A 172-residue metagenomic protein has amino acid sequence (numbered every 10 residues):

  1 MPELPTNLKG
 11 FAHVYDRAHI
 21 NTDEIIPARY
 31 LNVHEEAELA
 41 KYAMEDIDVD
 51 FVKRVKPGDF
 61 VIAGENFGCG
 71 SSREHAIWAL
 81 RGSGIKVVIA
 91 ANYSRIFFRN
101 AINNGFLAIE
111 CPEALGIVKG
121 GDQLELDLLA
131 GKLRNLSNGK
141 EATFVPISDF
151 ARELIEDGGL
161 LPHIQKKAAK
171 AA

Functional and structural regions predicted by a protein language model:
M1-A28, P162-A171: N-terminal, positively charged, Ser/Thr/Ala/Gly-biased leader segments that form transit/presequence-like amphipathic
E3, Y15, I20-N21, I26 (+8 more regions): Residue-level signal for pocket-adjacent positions within structured domains
A18-H19, R95, P112, G158: Alpha-helix N-cap/helix-start capping motif
I20, G68-E74, I155-Q165: Conserved phosphate/anionic-ligand binding catalytic regions in large, soluble enzymes, centered on
I26-P27, N32-A130: Feature captures the catalytic cores and cofactor-binding loops of soluble hydro-lyases/lyases that act on carboxylate
G105-A172: Acidic, glycine-rich flexible loop/linker segments
